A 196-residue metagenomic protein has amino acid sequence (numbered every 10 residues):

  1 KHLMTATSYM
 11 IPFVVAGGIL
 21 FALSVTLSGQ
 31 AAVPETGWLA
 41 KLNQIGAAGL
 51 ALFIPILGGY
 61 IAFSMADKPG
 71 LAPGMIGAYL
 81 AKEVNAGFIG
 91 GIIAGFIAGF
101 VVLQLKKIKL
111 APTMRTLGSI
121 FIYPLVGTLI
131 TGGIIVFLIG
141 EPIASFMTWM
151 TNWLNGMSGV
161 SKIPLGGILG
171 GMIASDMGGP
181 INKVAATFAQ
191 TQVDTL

Functional and structural regions predicted by a protein language model:
K1-A111, T116-L196: Pore-lining transmembrane helices
